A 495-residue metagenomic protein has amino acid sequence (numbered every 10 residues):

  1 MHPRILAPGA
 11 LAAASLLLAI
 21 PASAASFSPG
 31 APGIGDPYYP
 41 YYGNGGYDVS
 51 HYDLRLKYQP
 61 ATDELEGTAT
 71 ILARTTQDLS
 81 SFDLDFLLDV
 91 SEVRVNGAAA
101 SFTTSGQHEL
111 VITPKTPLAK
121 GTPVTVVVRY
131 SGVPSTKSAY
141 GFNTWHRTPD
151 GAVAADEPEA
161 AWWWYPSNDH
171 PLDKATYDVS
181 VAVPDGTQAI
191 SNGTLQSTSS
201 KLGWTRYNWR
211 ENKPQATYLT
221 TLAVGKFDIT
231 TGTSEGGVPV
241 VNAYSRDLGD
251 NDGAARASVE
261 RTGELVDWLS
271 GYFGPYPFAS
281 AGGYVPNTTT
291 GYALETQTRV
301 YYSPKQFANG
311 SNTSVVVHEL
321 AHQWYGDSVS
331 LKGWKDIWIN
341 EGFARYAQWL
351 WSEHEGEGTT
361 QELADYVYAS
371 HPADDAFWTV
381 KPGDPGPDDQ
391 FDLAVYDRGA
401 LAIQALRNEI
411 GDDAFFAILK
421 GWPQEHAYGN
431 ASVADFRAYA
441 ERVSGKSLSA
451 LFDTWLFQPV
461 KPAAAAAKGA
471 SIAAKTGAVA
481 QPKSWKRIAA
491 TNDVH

Functional and structural regions predicted by a protein language model:
H2-P8, L18, A24-E66, A470-A474: N-terminal, polar/Ser/Thr-rich
G67, H170-V317: Hydrophobic helix-coil surface modules that form long, contiguous segments used for peptide/substrate interaction
T68-D89, Y165-D169, Y177-P184, A434: Surface-exposed beta-strand/loop patches in extracellular or lumenal glycoproteins
L87-H146: A surface-exposed beta-strand-loop module
K120, Y130-D178, F227, G232: Glycine/proline-rich low-complexity spacer/linker segments in large multi-domain proteins
L172, T298-A364: Zinc-dependent metallopeptidase catalytic helix centered on the HExxH motif and its immediate flanking segment
I337, E341-E409, W455-F457, P462 (+1 more regions): Acidic/His/Gly-enriched intrinsically disordered linker/tail segments that often contain short helix/coil "MoRF-like"
D392-A466: Amphipathic alpha-helical substructures
